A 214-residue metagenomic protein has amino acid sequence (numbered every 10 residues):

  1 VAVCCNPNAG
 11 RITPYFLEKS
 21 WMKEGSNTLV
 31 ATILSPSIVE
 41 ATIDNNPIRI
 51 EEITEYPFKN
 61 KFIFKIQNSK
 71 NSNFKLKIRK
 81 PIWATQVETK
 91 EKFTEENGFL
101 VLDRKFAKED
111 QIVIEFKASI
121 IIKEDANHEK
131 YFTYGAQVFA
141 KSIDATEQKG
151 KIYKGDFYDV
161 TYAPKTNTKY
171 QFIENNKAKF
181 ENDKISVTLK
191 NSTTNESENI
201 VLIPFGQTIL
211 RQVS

Functional and structural regions predicted by a protein language model:
V1-K65, E95, R104, Q111 (+1 more regions): C-terminal beta-rich recognition modules with glycine/proline-rich loops and embedded aromatic residues
K70-N71, A107-K108: Surface-exposed loops/turns
N71-E91: Beta-strand-rich binding/interaction modules
K80-I82, F106, A118: A short beta-strand motif that forms part of the nucleic acid-binding face of small beta-barrel RNA-binding folds
F99-V101: Short, surface-exposed beta-strand/beta-hairpin micro-motifs centered on an aromatic residue
